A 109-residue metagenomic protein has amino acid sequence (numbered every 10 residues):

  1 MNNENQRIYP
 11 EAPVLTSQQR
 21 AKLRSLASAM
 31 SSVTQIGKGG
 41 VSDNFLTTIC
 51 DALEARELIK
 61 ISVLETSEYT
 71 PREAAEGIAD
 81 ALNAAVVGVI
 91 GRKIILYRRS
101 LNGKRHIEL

Functional and structural regions predicted by a protein language model:
M1-L109: Positively charged, polar, low-complexity stretches
